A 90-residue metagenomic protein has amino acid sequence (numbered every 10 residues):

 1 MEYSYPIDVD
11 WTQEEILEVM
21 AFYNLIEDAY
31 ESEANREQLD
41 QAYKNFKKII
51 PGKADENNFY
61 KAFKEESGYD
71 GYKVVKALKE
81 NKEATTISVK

Functional and structural regions predicted by a protein language model:
E2-Y3, A77-K90: Short, functional C-terminal segments
Y3-A34: N-terminal acidic leader/helix
L17-A21, K73-A77, K90: Contiguous interface-forming segments/domains that mediate binding rather than catalysis
V19-F22, L39-Y43, G71: Short runs of predominantly hydrophobic/aromatic residues within well-ordered alpha helices that form helix-helix
Y30-E33, I50-K53, N57, K82-T86: Amphipathic alpha-helical interaction segments
R36-K48, G52-A62: Amphipathic, hydrophobic secondary-structure cores in small proteins
K53-N81: Short, charged early-sequence alpha-helical segments and their helix-coil boundaries
